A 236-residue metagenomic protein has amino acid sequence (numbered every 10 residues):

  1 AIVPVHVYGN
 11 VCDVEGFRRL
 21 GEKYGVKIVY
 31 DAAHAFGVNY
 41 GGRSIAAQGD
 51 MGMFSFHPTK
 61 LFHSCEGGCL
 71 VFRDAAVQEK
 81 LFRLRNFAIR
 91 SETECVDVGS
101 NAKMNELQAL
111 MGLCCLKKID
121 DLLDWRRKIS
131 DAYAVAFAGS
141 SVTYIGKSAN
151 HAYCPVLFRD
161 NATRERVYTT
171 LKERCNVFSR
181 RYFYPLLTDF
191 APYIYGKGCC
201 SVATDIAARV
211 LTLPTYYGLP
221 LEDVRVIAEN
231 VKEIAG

Functional and structural regions predicted by a protein language model:
A1-S64, V71-D74, T212: Active-site phosphate-binding strand-loop segment of PLP-dependent enzymes
A1-V5, N10, V14-G16, N39 (+1 more regions): PLP-dependent aminotransferase class I/II
A33-H34, H57, E66, F82-N86 (+1 more regions): Histidine-centered beta-alpha loop that forms part of the nucleotide-sugar donor binding/catalytic region in diverse
